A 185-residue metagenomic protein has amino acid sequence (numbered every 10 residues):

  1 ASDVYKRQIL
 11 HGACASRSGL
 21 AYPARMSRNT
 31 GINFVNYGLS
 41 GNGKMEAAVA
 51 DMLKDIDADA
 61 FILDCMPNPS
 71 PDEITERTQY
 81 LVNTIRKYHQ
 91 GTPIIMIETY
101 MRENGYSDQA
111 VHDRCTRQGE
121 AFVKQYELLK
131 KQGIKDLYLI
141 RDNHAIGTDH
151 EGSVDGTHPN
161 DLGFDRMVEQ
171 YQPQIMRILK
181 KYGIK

Functional and structural regions predicted by a protein language model:
A1-Y5: Short, small-residue-biased leader/transition segments that mark boundaries at the very start of proteins
K6-H11, N160: Ser/Thr-glycine-rich phosphate-binding loops at phosphate-binding pockets of nucleotides, nucleotide cofactors
H11-L20, T116: Glycine- and acidic-residue-enriched helix-capping/strand-helix junction motifs
P23-V35, E127: Short helix-loop-beta junction
M26, G43-Y88, I95, T99-Y106: Oxyanion-hole/transition-state-stabilizing segment in secreted/luminal serine hydrolases and related acyltransferases
V35-G38, A60: Phosphate-binding active sites in nucleotide-utilizing proteins
R102-R141, R166, K185: Substrate-gating cap/lid alpha-helix
V154-K185: Histidine-centered active-site loop/cap adjacent to the catalytic His in serine esterases/O-acetyl transfer systems
